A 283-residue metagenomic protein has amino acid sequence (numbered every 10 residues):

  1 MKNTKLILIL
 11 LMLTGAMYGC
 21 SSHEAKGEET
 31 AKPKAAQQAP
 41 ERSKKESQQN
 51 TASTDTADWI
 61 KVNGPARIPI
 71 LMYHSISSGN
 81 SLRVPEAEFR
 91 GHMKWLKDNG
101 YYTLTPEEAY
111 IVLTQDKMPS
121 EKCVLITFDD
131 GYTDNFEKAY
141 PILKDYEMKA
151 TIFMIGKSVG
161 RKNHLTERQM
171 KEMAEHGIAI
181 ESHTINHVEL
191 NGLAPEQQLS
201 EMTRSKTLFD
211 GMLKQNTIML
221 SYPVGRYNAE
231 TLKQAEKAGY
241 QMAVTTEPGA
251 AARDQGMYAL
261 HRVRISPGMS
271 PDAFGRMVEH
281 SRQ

Functional and structural regions predicted by a protein language model:
M1-I7: Bacterial N-terminal signal peptides that target proteins for export
A16-G19: C-terminal motif of bacterial Sec signal peptides marking the signal peptidase cleavage site
S21-H23: Bacterial signal peptide processing site
E28-T127, T133-D134, G192-Q283: C-terminal active-site subregion of NodB/CE4 polysaccharide deacetylases
N63, Y140-M148, L165-S182, E236: Acidic (Asp/Glu)-rich catalytic clusters
I70-M72, S81, Y102-P106, K144 (+3 more regions): Short, well-structured secondary-structure segments
Y132-T133, N186: Short, glycine/acidic-enriched loop or turn micro-motifs at the edges of active sites
E181-E196: Substrate-binding clefts and substrate-entry loops adjacent to catalytic sites of polymer-processing enzymes acting on
